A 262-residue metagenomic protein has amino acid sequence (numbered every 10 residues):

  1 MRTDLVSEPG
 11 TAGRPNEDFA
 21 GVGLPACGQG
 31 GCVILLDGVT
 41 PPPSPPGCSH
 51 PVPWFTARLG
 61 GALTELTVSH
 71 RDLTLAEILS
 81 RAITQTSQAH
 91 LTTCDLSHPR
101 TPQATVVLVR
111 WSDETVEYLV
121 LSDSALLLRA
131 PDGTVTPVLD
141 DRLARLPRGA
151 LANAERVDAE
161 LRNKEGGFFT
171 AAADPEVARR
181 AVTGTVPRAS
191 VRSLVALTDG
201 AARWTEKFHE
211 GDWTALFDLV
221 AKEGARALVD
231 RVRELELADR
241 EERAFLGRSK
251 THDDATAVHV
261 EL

Functional and structural regions predicted by a protein language model:
M1-L262: PP2C/PPM-type serine/threonine phosphatase catalytic domain
